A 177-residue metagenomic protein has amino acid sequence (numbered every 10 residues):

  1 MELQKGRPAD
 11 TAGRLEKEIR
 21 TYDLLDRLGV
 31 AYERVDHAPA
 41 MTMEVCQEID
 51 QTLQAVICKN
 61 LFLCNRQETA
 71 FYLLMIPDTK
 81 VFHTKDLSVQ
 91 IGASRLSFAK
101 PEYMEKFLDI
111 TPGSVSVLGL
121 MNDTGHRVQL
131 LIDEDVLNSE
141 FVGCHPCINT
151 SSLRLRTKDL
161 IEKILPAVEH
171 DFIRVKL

Functional and structural regions predicted by a protein language model:
M1-L177: Extended, low-hydrophobicity, polar/charged segments
